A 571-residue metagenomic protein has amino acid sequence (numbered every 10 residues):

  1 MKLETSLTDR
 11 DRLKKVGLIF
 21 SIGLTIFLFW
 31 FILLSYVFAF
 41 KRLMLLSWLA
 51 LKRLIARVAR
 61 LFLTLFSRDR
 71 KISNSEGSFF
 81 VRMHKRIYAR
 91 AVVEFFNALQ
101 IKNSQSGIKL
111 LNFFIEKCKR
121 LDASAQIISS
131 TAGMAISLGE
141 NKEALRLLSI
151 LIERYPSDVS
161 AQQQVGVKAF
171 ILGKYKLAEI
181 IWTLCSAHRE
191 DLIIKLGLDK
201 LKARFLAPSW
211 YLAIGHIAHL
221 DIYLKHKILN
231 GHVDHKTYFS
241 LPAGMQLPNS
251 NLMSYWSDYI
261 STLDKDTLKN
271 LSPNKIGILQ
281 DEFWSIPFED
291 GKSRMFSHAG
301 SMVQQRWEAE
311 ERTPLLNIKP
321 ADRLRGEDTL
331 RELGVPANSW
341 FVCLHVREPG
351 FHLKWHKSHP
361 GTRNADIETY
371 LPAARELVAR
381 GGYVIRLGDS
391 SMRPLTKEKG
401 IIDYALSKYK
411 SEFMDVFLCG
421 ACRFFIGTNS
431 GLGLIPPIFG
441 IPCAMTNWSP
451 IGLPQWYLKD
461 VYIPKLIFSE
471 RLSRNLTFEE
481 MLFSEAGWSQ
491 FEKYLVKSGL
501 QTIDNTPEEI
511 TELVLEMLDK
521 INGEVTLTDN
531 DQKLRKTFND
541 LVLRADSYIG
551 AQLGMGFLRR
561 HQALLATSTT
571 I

Functional and structural regions predicted by a protein language model:
K2-F40, M44, L51-S67, K71-S106 (+3 more regions): N-terminal targeting/anchoring "stem" of glycan-biosynthesis enzymes
